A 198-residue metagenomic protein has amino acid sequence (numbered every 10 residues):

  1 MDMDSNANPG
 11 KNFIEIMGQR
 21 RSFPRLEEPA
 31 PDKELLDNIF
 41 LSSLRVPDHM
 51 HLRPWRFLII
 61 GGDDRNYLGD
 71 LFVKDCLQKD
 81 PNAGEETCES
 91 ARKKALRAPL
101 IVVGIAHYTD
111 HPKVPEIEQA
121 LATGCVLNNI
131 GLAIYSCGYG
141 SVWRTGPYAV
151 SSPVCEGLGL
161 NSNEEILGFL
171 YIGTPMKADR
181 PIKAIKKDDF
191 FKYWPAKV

Functional and structural regions predicted by a protein language model:
M1-R97, A196-V198: N-terminal amphipathic, basic helical "cap/leader" segment at the start of enzyme domains
D2-P9, E15-I16, I166-V198: C-terminal helix-cap and adjacent tail motif
S43, V102, Y108-E156: Small-aliphatic-rich amphipathic alpha-helix that forms the alpha element of a beta-alpha
R97-V103: A structural motif
L100, Y108-P112, F191-V198: Helix-biased detector of long, well-ordered alpha-helical tracts
V154-L167: Short, electropositive alpha-helical surface patch
